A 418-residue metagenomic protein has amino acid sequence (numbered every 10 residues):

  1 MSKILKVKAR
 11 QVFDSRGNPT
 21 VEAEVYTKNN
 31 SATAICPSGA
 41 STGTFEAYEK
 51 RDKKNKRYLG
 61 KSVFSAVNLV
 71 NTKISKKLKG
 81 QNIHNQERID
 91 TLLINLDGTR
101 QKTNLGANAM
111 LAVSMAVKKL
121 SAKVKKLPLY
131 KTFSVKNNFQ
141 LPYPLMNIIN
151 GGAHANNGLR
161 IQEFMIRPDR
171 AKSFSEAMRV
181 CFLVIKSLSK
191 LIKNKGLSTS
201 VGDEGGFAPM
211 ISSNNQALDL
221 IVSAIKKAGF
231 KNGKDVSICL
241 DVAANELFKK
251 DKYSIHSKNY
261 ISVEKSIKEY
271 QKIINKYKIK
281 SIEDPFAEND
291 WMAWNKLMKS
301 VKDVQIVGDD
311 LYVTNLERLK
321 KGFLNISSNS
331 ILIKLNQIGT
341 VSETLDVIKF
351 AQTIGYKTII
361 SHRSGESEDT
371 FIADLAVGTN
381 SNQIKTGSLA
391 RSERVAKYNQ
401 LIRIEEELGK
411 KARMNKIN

Functional and structural regions predicted by a protein language model:
M1-V21: Short, Gly/Pro- and small/polar-rich lid/capping loops
Q11, V21-S38, M146-P168, S223 (+3 more regions): Short beta-strand elements
F13-S15, G98-V117, P144-N156, V201: Glycine/serine-rich anion-binding loops at beta->alpha junctions that coordinate negatively charged ligand groups
P37-K123, L127, M178, G206: Metal- or metallocofactor-binding catalytic centers and their adjacent structured scaffolds across diverse enzyme
F139-G202: Mobile "lid/hinge" segments at catalytic clefts and subdomain interfaces of large enzymes
E163-F174, S198-N214, A243-H256: Active-site-proximal beta-alpha loop/turn segments in soluble metabolic enzymes
N215-N418: Catalytic core of soluble alpha/beta enzymes
